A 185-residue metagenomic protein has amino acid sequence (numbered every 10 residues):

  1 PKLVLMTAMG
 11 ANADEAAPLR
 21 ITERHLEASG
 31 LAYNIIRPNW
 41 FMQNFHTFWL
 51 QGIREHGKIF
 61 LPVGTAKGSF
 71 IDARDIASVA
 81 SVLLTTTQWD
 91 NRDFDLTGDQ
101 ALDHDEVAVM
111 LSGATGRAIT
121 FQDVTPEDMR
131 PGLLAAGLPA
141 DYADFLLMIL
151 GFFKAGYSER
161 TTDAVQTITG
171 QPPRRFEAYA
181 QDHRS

Functional and structural regions predicted by a protein language model:
P1-K2, A8-T120, V124, P131-A136 (+3 more regions): Oxidoreductase cofactor-interface core, primarily capturing Rossmann-like NAD(P)-dependent enzymes
T7-A8, P172: Catalytic nucleophile serine of serine hydrolases, specifically the conserved "nucleophile elbow" pentapeptide
E127-S185: A hydrophobic C-terminal alpha-helical subdomain
